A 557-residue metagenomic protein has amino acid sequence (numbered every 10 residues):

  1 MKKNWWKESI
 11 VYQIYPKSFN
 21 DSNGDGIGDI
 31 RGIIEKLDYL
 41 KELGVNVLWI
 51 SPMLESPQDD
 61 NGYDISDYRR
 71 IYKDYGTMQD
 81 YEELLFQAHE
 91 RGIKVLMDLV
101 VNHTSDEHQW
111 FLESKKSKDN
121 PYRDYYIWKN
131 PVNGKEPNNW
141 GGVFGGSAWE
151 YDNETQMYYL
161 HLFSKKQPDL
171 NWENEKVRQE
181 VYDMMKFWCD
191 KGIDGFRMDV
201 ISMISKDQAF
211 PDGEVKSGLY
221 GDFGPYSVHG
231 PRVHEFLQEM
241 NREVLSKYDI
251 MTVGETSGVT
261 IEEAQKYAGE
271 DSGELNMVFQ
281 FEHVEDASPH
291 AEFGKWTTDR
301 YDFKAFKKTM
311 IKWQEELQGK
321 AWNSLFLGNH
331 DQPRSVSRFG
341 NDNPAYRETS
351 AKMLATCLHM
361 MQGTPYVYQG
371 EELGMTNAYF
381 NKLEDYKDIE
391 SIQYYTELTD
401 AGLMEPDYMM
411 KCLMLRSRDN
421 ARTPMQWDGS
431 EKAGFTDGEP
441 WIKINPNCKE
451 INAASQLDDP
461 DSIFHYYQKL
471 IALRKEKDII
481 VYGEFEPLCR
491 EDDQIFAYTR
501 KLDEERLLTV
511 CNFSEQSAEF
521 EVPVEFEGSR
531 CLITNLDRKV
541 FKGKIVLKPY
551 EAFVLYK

Functional and structural regions predicted by a protein language model:
M1-G528, T534-K557: Active-site and adjacent substrate-binding regions of carbohydrate-active enzymes
